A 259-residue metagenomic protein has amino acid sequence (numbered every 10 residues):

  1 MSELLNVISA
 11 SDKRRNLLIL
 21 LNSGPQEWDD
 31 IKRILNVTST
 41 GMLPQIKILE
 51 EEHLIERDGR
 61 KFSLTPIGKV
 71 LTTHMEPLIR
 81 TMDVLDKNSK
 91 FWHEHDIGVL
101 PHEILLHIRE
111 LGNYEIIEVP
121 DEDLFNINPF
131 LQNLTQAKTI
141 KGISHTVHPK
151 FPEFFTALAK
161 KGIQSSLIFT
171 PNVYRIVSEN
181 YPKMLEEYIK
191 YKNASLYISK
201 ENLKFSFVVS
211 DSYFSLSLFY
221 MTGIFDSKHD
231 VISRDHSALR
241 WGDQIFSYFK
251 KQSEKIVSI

Functional and structural regions predicted by a protein language model:
M1-S23, D29-L35, T40-I48, L54-R57 (+4 more regions): PLD/PLD-like phosphodiesterase catalytic module centered on the HKD motif
E50-E51, Q136: The C-terminal cap of the DNA-recognition helix in HTH/winged-HTH DNA-binding domains, marking the helix-to-coil
K61-F62: A short, glycine- and basic residue-enriched loop/turn that sits immediately adjacent to a domain's principal
T65: ABC transporter NBD signature
G68, S144-T146, P171: Short glycine-rich, polar/acidic loop-and-turn segments at beta strand-coil junctions
M82-D83, I117: Residue-level marker of intrinsically disordered, low-complexity segments enriched for small/polar residues
S89-L167: PLD-like (HKD) phosphodiesterase/transphosphatidyltransferase domain
